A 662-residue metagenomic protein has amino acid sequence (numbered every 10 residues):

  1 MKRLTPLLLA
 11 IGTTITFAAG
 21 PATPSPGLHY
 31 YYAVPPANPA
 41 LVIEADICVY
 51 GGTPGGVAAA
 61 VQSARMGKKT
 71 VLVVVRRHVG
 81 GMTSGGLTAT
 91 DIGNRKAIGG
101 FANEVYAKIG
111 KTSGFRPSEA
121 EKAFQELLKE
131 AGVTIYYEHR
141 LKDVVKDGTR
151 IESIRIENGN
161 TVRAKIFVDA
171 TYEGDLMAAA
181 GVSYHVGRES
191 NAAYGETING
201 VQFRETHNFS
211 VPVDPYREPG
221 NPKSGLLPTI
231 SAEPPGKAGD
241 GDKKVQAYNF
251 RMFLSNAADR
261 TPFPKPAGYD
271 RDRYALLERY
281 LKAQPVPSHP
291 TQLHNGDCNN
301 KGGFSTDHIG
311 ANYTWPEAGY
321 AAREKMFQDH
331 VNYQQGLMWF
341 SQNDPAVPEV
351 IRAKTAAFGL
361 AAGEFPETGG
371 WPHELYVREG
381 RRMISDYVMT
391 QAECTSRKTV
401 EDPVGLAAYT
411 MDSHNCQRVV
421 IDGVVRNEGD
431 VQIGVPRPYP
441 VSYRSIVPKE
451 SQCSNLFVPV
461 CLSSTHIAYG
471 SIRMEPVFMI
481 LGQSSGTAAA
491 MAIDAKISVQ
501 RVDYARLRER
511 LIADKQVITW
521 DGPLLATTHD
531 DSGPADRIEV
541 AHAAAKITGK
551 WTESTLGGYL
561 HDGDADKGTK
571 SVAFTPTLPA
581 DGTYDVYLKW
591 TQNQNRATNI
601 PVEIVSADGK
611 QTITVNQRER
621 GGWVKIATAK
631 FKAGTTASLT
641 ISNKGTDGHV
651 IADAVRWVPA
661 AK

Functional and structural regions predicted by a protein language model:
T5-T16: Bacterial N-terminal signal peptides
G20-I47, E121-K122: Extreme N-terminal leader/targeting segments of oxidoreductases
P26-G27, N160-I166, A170-T528: Flavin (FAD/FMN)-binding glycine-rich loop and adjacent Rossmann-like elements that form
I47-T70: N-terminal Rossmann-like FAD-binding beta1-loop-alpha1 element of flavoenzymes
G55, F101, A120-F124, Y172-L176 (+1 more regions): Stable alpha-helical elements in mature extracytoplasmic
Q62, K68-K69, V73-D147, H185 (+2 more regions): Conserved N-terminal/central alpha/beta ligand/cofactor-binding core
V145-T161: Conserved beta-strand-loop-beta-strand element in the redox core of flavoprotein oxidoreductases
A526-K662: Extracytoplasmic
